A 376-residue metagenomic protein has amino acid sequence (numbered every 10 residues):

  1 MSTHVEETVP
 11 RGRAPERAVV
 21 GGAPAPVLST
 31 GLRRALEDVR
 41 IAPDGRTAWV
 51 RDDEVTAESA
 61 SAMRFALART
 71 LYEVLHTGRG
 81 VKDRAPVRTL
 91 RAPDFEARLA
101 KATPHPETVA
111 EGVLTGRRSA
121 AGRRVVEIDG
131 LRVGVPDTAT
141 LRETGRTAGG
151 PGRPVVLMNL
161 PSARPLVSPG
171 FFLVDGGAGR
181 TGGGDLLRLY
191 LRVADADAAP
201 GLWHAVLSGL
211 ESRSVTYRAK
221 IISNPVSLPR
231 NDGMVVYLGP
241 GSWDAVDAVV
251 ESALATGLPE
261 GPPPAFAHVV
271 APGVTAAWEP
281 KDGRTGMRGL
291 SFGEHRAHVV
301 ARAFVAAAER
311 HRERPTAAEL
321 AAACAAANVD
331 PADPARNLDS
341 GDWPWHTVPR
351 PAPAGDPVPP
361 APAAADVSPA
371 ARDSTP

Functional and structural regions predicted by a protein language model:
S2-V193, A308-V367, A371-P376: Charge-rich, low-complexity segments
R17, D52, G183, L187 (+5 more regions): Generic alpha-helix detector with strongest preference for long hydrophobic helices that associate with membranes
N159-P161, G177-G179, I222-V226, P262 (+1 more regions): Short, flexible coil/linker segments at or flanking structured domains
Y190, A199-H268: A contiguous, surface-oriented mixed alpha/beta subdomain in the mid-to-C-terminal portion of proteins that forms
R230, G239-P359: Polybasic, proline/glycine-rich intrinsically disordered low-complexity segments
